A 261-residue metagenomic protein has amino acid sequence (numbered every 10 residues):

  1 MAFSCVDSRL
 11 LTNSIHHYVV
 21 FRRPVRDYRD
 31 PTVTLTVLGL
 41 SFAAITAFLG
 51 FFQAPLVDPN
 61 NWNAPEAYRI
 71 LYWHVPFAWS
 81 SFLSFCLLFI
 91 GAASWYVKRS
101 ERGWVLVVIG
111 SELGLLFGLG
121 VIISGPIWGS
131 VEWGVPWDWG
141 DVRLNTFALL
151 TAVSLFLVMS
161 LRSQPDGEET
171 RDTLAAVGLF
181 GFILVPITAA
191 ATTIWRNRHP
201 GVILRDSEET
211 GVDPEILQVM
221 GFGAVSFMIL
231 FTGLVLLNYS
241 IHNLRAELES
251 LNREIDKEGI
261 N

Functional and structural regions predicted by a protein language model:
C5-N261: Polytopic transmembrane helical bundles with strong interfacial aromatic enrichment
